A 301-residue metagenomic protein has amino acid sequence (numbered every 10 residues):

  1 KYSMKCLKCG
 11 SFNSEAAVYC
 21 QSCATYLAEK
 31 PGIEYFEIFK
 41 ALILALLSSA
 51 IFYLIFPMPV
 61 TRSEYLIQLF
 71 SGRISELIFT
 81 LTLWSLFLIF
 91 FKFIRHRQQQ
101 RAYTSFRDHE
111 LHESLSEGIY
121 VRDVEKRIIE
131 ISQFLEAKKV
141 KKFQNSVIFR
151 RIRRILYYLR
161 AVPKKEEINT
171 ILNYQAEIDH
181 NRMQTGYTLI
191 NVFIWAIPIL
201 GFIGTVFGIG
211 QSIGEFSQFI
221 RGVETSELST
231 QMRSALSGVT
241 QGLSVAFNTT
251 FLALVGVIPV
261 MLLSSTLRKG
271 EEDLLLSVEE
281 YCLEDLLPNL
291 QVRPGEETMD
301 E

Functional and structural regions predicted by a protein language model:
K1-K30: Cys/His-rich metal-coordination motifs, chiefly Zn-binding "fingers/knuckles"
T25-K40, P163-I197, R233-Q241, R268-E271 (+1 more regions): Membrane-interface, cytosolic juxtamembrane amphipathic helix immediately N-terminal to a transmembrane helix, enriched
K30-A176, L287-E301: Large intracellular
E37, A41-A45, I78-L81, I194-L200 (+4 more regions): Small-residue packing motifs within transmembrane alpha-helices
S48-E64, L200-T225: Juxtamembrane "helix exit" motif at the C-terminal ends of alpha-helical transmembrane segments in multi-pass membrane
I89-Y103, S212-T225, S265-E272: Perimembrane helix-loop junctions in membrane proteins
N169, T188, R221-D300: Channel- or pocket-lining gating/hinge segments that regulate access to a cavity or pore
L189-F216, A246-L263: Bilayer-spanning, highly hydrophobic alpha-helical transmembrane segments
